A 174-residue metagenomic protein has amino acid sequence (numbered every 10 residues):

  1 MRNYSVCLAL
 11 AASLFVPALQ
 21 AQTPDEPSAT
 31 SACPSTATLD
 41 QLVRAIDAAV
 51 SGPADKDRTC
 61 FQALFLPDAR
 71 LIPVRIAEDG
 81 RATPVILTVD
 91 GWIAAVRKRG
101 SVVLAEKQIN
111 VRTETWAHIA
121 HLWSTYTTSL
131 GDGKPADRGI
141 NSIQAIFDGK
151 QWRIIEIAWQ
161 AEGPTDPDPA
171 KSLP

Functional and structural regions predicted by a protein language model:
M1-Y4: Positively charged n-region of N-terminal signal peptides that target proteins for export
C7-P17: Bacterial N-terminal signal peptides
A21-L64, S172-P174: Short, low-complexity N-terminal intrinsically disordered segments enriched in polar/charged residues
Q22, R138-T165: Short beta-strand edge/turn micro-motifs at domain boundaries
V43-A54, F65-A69, P73, I93-V96 (+2 more regions): Sec/Tat-exported extracytoplasmic proteins
F61, A69, L122, A145: Hydrophobic pocket/interface hotspot
F65, R75, S124-Y126, N141 (+1 more regions): A mature extracytoplasmic/lumenal domain signature
R70-L71, T83-K134: Surface-exposed, charged secondary-structure patches
